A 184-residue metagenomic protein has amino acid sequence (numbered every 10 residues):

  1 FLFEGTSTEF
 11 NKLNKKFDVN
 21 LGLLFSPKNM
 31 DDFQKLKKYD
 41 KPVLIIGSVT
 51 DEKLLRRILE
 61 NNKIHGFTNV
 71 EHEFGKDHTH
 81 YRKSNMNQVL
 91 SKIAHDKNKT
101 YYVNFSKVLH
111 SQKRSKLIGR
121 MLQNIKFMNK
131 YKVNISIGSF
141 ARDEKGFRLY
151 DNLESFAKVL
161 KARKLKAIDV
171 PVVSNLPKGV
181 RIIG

Functional and structural regions predicted by a protein language model:
F1-N20, D31-V43, R56-G184: Charged catalytic cores and adjacent phosphate/nucleic-acid-binding surfaces used for phosphate/nucleic-acid chemistry
P27-M30, G47-E52: A glycine-rich, hydrophobic loop/mini-helix early in the fold
